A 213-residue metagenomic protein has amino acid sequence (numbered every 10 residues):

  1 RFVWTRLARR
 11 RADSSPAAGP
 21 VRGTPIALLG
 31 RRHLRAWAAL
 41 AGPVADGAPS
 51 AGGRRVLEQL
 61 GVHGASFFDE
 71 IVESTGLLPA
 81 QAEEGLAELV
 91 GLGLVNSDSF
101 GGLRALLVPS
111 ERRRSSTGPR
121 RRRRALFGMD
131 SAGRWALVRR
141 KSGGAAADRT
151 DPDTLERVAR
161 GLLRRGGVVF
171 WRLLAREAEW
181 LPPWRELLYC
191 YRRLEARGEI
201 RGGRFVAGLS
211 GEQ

Functional and structural regions predicted by a protein language model:
R1-Q213: Long, charged, low-complexity, helical-prone intrinsically disordered regions
